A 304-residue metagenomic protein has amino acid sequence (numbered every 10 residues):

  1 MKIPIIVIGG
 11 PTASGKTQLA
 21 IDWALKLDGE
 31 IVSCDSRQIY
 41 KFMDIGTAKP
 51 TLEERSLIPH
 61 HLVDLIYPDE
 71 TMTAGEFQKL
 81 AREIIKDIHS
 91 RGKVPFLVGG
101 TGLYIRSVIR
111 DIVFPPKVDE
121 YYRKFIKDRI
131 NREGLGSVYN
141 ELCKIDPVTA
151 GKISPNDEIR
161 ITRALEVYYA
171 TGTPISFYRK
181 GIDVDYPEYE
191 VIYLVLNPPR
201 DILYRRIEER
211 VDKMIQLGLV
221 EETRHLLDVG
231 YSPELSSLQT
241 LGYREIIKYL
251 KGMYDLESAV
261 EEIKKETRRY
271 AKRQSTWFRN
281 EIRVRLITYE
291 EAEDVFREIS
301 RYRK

Functional and structural regions predicted by a protein language model:
M1-K304: Phosphate/pyrophosphate-binding catalytic cores of soluble transferases and nucleic-acid-acting enzymes
